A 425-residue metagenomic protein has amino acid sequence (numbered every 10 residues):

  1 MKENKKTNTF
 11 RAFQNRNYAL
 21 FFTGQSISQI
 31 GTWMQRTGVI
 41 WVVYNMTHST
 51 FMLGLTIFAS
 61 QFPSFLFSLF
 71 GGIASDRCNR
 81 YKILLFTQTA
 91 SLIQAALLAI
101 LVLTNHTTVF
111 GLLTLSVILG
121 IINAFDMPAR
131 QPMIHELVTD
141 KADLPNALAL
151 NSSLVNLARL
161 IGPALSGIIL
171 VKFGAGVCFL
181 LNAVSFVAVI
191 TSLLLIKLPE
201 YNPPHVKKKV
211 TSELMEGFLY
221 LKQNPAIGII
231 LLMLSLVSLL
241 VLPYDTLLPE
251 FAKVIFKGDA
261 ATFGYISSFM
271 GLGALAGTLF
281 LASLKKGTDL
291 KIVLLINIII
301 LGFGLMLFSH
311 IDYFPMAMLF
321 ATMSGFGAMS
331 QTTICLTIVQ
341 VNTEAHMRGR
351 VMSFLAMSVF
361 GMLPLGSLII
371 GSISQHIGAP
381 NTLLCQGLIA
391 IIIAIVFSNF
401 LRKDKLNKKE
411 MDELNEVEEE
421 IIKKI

Functional and structural regions predicted by a protein language model:
N4-P63, L219, Q223-M270: Helix-loop boundary and gating motifs at the non-cytosolic
R11, H135-T139, N146-S152, S212 (+1 more regions): Short amphipathic alpha-helical coupling elements at transmembrane boundaries
Y18-F21, T37, M52-G54, F65 (+9 more regions): Alpha-helical transmembrane segments and their helix-entry boundary regions
A19-R36, S60-I73, N79-Q94, G111-V171 (+7 more regions): Substrate-agnostic recognition of the 12-TM MFS/MFS-like secondary transporter fold
I40-T47, A99-T104, I161-L181, V254-I255 (+1 more regions): Transmembrane alpha-helix termini and helix-breaking/packing motifs in multi-pass membrane transporters
T47, N79, L101-V102, H106 (+1 more regions): Helix-breaking motifs and short loop linkers at transmembrane-helix boundaries and internal kinks in secondary membrane
L66, R77, I83, T87 (+5 more regions): C-terminal transmembrane bundle of multi-pass solute transporters/carriers
P132, E136, A175, F179-K209 (+1 more regions): Helix-loop junctions on the cytosolic side of multi-pass membrane transporters, especially the intracellular loop
